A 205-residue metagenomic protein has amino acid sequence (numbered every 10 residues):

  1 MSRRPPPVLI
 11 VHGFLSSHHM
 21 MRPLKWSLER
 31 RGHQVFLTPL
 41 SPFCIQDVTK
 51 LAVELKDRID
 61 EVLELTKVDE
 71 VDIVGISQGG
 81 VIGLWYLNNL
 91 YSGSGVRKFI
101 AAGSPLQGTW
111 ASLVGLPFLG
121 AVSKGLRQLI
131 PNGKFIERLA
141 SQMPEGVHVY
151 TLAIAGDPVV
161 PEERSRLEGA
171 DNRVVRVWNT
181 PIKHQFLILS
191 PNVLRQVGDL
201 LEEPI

Functional and structural regions predicted by a protein language model:
M1-I205: Lipid deacylating catalytic domains
